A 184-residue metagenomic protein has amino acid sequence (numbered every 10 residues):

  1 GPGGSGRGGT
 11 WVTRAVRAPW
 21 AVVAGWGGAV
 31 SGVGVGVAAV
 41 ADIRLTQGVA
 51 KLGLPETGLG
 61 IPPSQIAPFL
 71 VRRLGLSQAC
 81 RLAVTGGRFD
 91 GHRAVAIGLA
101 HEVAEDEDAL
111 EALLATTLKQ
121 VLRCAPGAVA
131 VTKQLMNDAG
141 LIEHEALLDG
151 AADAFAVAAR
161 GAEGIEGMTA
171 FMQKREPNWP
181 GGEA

Functional and structural regions predicted by a protein language model:
G1-G4, S31-G32, I61, M136-N137 (+1 more regions): A short linear-motif detector with a strong N-terminal bias
G1-R14, V30, I142-E143: Glycine- (often His-adjacent) and acidic-residue-rich active-site loop that binds/positions the CoA thioester
G3-G6, T10, A38, E166-T169 (+1 more regions): Compositionally biased, intrinsically disordered low-complexity regions
S5-G8, E56, G75-S77, A162-I165: Short C-terminal domain-edge/linker segments immediately following a structured domain
R7, W11, Q65-I66, Q78 (+3 more regions): Hydrophobic alpha-helical segments typical of transmembrane helices and their membrane-interface/capping positions
R14-G127, R175: Crotonase-fold acyl-CoA enzyme core
G86-H92, D108-A112, T116-A184: C-terminal alpha-helix plus adjacent terminal tail
